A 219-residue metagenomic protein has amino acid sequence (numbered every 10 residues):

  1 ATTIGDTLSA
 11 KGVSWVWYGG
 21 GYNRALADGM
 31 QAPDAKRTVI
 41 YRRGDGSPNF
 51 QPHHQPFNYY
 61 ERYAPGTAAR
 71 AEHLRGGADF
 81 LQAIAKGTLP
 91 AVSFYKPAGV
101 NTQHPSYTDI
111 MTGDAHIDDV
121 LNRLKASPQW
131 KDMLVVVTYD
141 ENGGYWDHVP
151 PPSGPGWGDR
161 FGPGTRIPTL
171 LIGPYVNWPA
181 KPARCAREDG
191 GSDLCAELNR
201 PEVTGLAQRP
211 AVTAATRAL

Functional and structural regions predicted by a protein language model:
A1-L219: N-terminal pro-sequences and low-complexity stem/linker regions of secreted or lumenal proteins
